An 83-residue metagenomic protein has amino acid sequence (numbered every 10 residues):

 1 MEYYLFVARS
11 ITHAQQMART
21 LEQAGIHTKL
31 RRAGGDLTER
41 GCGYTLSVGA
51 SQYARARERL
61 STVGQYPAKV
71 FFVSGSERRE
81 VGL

Functional and structural regions predicted by a protein language model:
M1-E2, L83: Short, low-complexity, intrinsically disordered N-terminal peptides in bacterial proteins
E2-L5, R9-E22, I26-R55: Amphipathic, hydrophobic secondary-structure cores in small proteins
A50-L83: C-terminal structural segments of small proteins and small subunits
